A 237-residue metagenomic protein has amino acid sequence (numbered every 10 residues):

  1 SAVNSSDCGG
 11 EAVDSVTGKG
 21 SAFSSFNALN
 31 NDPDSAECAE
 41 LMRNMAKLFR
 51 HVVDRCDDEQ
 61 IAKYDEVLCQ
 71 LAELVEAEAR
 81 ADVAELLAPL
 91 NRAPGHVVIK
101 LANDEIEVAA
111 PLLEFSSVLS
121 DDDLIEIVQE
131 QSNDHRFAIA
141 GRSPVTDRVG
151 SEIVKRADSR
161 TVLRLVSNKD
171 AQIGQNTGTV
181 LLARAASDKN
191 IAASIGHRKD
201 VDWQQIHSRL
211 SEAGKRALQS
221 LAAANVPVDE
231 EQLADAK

Functional and structural regions predicted by a protein language model:
N4-D7, A12-K237: Alpha-helical scaffold segments
